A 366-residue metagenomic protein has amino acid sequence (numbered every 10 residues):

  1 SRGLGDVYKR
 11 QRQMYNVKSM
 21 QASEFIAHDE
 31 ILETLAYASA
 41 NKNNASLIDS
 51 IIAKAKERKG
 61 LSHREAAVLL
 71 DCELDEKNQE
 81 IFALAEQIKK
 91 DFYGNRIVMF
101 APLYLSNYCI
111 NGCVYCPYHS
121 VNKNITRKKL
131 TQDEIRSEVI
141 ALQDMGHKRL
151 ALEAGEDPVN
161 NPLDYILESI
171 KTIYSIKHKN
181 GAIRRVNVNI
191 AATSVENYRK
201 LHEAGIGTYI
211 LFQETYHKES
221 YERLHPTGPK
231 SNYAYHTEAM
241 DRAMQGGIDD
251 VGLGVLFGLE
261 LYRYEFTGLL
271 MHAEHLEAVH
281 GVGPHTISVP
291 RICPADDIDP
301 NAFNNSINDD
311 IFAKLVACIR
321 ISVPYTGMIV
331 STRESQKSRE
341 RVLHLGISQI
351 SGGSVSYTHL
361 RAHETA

Functional and structural regions predicted by a protein language model:
R2-Q11, T358-T365: Conserved small/polar residues in nucleotide/adenosyl-binding loops
G3, A204-G205, L345-G346: Short, structured coil segments at secondary-structure junctions
D6-F100: Flexible, acidic/Gly-rich N-terminal and inter-domain linker regions that tether and position cofactor-handling modules
G94, V98-E134: Canonical Radical SAM [4Fe-4S] cluster-binding loop centered on the CxxxCxxC motif and its immediate flanking residues
S120-R136, L142-A243, D250-G252, F257-L259 (+1 more regions): Core AdoMet radical
A154, G207-T208, Q213, A234-I298 (+3 more regions): Conserved C-terminal portion of the radical SAM core fold that forms the substrate/S-adenosylmethionine-binding
K200, R341-V342: A short acidic, amphipathic alpha-helical/loop segment
S351-Y357: Glycine-rich phosphate-binding active-site loops on the catalytic face of alpha/beta enzymes
